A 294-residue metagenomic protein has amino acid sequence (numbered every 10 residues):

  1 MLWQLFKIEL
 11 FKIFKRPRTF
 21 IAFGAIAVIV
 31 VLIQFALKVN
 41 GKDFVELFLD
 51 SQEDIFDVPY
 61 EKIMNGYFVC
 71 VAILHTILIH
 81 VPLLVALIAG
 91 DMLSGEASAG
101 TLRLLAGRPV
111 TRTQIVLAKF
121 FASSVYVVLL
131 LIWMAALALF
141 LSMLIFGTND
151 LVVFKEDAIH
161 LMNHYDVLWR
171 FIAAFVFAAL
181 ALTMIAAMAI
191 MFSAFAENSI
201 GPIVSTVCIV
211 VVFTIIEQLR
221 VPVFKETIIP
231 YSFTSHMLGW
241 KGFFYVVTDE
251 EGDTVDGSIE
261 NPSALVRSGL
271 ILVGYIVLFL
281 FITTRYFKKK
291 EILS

Functional and structural regions predicted by a protein language model:
M1-A27: Aromatic- and glycine-rich beta-strand/loop motifs that create alpha-glucan
F23-I26, K119-F120, T206-V207, L272: Residue-level recognition of transmembrane alpha-helices in multi-pass small-molecule transporters/permeases
V30-G90, L117-A186, I190, A194 (+3 more regions): Secretory targeting signals
L32-K42, S199-W240: Transmembrane helix segments
A86-A106, F120, I292: Transmembrane helix boundary and interhelical loop/hinge segments in multi-pass membrane proteins
T113-V116, F287: Alpha-helix N-cap/helix-start motif at helix boundaries, enriched for small hydrophobics
F195, L270-S294: Junction motif at the cytosolic side of a transmembrane helix
